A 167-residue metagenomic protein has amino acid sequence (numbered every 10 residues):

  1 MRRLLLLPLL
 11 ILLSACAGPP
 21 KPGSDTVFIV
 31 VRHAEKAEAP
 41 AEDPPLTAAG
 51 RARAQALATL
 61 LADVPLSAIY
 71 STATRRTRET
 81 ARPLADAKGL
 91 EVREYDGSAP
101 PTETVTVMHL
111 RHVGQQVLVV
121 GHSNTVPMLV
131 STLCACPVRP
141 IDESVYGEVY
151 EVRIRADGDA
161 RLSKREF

Functional and structural regions predicted by a protein language model:
M1-L4: Positively charged n-region of N-terminal signal peptides that target proteins for export
L12-A15: C-terminal motif of bacterial Sec signal peptides marking the signal peptidase cleavage site
G18-V113, V126-M128, L133-F167: Active-site-proximal alpha-helix that buttresses catalytic centers in soluble enzyme cores
Q115-L118: Mature extracytoplasmic domains of secretory-pathway proteins
V120-H122: Short beta-strand segments
